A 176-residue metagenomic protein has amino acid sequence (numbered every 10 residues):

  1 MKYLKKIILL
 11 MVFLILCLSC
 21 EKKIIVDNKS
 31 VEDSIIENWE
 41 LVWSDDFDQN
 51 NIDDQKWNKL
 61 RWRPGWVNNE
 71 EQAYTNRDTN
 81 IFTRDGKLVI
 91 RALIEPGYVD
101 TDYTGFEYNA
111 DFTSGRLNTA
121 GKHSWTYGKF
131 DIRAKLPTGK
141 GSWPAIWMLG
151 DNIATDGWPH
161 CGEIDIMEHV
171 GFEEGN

Functional and structural regions predicted by a protein language model:
K2-L10: Sec-dependent signal peptide recognition, specifically the positively charged N-region followed immediately by
L16-S19: C-terminal motif of bacterial Sec signal peptides marking the signal peptidase cleavage site
K22-N176: GH16 jelly-roll
